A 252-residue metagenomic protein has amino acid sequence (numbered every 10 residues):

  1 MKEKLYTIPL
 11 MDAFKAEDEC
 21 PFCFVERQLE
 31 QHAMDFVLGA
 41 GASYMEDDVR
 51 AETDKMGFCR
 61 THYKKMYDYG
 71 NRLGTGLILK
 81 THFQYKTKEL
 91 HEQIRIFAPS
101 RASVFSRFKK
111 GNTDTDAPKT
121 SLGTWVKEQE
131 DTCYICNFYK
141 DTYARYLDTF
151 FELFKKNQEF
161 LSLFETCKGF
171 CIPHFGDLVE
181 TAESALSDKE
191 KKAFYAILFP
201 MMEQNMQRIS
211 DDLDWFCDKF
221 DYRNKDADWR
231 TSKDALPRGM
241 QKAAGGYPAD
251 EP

Functional and structural regions predicted by a protein language model:
M1-P252: Intrinsically disordered, low-complexity regulatory regions of eukaryotic proteins
